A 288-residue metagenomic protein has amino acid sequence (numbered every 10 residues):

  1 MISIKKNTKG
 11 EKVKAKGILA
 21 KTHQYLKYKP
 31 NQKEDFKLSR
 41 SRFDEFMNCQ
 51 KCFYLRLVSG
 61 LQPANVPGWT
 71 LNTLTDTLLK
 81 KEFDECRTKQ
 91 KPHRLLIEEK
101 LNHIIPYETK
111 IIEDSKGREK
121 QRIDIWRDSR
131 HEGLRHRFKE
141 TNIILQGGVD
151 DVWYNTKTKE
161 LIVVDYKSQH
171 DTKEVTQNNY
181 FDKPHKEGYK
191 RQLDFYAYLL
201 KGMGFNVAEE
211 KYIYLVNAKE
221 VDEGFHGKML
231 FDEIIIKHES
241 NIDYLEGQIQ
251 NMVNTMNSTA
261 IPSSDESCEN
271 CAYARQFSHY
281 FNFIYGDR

Functional and structural regions predicted by a protein language model:
I2-E160: Metal-dependent nuclease catalytic cores that hydrolyze phosphodiester bonds in DNA/RNA, characterized by
I2-G17, N31, L38, L199-R288: Metal-dependent nuclease catalytic regions and adjoining charged, substrate-binding loops involved in nucleic-acid end
K33, P63, T172-Q177, G247-N254: Short amphipathic alpha-helical segments and their helix-coil junctions
Y54-L55, Q62-A64, D171-E174, K219-E223 (+1 more regions): Short catalytic/ligand-binding loop motif for oxyanion handling, primarily in non-cytosolic enzymes, centered on
V66, P184-E187, S267-C271: Serine-centered coil/turn micro-motif
E82-E85, F195, L199, N251: Amphipathic alpha-helical segments that form well-ordered structural scaffolds and often line/cohere around active
D128-G247: Mg2+/Mn2+-dependent nuclease catalytic core
